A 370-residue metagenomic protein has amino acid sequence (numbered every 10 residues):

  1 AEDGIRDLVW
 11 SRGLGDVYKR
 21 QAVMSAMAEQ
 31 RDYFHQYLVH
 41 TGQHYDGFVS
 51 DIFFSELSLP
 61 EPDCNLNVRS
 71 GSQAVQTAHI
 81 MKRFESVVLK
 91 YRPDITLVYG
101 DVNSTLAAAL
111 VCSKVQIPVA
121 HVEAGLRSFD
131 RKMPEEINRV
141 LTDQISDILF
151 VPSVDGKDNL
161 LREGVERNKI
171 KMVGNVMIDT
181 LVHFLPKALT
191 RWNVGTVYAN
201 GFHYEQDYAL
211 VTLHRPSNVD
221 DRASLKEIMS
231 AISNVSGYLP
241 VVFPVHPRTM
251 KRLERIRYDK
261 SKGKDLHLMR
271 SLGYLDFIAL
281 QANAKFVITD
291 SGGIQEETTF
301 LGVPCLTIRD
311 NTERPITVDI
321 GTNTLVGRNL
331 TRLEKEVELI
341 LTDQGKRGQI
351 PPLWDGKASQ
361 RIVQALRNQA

Functional and structural regions predicted by a protein language model:
A1-Y18: Single conserved hydrophobic/aromatic residue that forms the stacking wall/gate of nucleotide- or nucleobase-binding
K19-Y33, I52-F53, N65-R167: Active-site and donor-binding regions of nucleotide-sugar-utilizing enzymes
R31-Y37, G237-V241: A generic structural motif
Q43, D51, L189-N283: Donor-nucleotide binding loops and adjacent catalytic segments primarily of GT-B fold Leloir glycosyltransferases
Q43-F48, N67, I145-R222, V326: A nucleotide-sugar donor-handling region in carbohydrate enzymes
F54, D155, R191, T324-A370: Leloir-type glycosyltransferase catalytic cores
V87-D94, H203-Y204, N283, Q369: Glycine-rich phosphate-binding loop signature in dinucleotide/nucleotide-binding domains
V98-Y99, L110, H121, L149 (+1 more regions): A donor-sugar binding/catalytic signature common to diverse glycosyltransferases and related nucleotide-sugar
